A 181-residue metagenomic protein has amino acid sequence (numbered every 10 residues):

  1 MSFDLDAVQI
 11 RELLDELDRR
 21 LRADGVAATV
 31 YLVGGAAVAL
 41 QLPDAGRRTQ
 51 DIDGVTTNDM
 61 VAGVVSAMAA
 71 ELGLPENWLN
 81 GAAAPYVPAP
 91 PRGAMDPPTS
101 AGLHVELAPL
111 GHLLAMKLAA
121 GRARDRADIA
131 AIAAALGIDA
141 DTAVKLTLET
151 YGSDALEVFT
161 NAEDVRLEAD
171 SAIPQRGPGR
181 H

Functional and structural regions predicted by a protein language model:
M1-H181: Compositionally biased terminal segments of proteins
